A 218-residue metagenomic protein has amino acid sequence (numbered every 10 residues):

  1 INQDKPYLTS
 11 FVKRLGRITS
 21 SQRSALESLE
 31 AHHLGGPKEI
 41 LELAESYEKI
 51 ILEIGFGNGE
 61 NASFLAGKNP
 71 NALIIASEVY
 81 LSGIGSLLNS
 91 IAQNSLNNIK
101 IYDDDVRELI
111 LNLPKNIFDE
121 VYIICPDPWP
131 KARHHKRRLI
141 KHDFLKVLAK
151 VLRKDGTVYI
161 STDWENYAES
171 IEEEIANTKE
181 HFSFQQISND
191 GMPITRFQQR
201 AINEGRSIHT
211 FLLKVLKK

Functional and structural regions predicted by a protein language model:
I1-I50, E60-G67: S-adenosyl-L-methionine
K49-E108: SAM cofactor-binding core of SAM-dependent methyltransferases, primarily the Rossmann-like beta-alpha-beta module
L111-E120, C125: A short acidic, Gly/Pro-enriched loop at the edge of an enzyme's catalytic core that lines a small-molecule cofactor
V121, L148-A149, I171: Class I S-adenosylmethionine-dependent transferase superfamily signal
P130-L139: Glycine/threonine-rich flexible loop motifs
I140-K154: A short glycine-rich, Lys/Arg-flanked "PGG" loop and its adjoining helix->strand segment in the class I
D155-T162: Conserved beta-strand signature within the Rossmann-like core of class I S-adenosyl-L-methionine
A168-K218: Class I S-adenosyl-L-methionine
